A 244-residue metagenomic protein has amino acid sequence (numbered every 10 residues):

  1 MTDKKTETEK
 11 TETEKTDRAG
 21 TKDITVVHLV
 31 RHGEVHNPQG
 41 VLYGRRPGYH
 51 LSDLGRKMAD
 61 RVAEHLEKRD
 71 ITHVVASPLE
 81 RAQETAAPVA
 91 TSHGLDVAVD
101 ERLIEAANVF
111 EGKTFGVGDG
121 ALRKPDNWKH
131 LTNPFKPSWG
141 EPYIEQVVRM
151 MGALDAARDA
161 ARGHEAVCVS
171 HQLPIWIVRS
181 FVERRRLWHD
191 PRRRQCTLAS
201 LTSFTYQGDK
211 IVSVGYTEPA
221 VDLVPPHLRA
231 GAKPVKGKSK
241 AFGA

Functional and structural regions predicted by a protein language model:
T2-I24, A98, E105-V117, H164 (+1 more regions): Acidic, low-complexity terminal tails and accessory targeting/binding regions of phosphate-metabolizing enzymes
K15-D17, T21-K22, R61-W128, G243: Phosphate-coordination/substrate-recognition cap region in phosphate-metabolizing enzymes
I24-H32: Short, hydrophobic/glycine-enriched beta-strand segments
V27, H164-Q172: Generic beta-sheet signal
E34-T85, V89, W139-M151: Loop-to-helix element that buttresses phosphate recognition and phosphoryl-transfer chemistry
V35, P174-I175: Short active-site segment of divalent metal-dependent hydrolases/proteases that encodes the spacing between
K68-D70, A157-H164: Glycine-rich phosphate-binding loop signature in dinucleotide/nucleotide-binding domains
T91-G152, G215-Y216, P225-R229, P234: Phosphate-handling substructures
